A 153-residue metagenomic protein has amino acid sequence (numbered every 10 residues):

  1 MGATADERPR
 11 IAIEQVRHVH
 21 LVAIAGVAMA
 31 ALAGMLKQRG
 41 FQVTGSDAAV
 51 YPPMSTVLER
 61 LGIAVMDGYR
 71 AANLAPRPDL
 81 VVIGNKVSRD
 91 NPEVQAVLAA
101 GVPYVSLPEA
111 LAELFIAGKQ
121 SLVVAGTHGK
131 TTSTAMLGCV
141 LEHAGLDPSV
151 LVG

Functional and structural regions predicted by a protein language model:
M1-M54, E59-I63, R77, V81 (+1 more regions): ATP-dependent carboxylate-amine ligase
H20, Y69, H128-G129: Histidine-centered active-site/metal-ligand motif
M35-Q38, E59, N73-P76, N85-G153: Phosphate-binding loop of NTP-binding sites
A64-P76: Short acidic low-complexity segments
